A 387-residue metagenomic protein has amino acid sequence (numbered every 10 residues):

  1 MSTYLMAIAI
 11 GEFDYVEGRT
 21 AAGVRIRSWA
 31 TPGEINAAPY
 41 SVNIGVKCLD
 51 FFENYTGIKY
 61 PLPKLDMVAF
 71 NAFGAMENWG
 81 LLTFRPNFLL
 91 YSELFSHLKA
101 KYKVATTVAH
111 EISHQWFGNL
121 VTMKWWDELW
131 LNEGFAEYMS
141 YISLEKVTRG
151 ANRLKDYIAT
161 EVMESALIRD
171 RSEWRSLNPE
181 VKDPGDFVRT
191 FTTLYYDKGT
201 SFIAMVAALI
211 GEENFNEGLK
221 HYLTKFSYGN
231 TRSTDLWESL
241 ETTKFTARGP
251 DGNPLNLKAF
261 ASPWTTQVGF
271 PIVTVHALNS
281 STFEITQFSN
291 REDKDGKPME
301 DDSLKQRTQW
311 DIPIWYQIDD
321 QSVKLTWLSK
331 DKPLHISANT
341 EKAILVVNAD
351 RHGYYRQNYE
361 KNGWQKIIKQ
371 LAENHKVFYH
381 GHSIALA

Functional and structural regions predicted by a protein language model:
M1, H110, G211, I314-W315 (+1 more regions): Residue-level detector of functionally special positions within alpha-helical transmembrane segments of multi-pass
M1-N43, F191, V347-D350, R356-Q365 (+2 more regions): Non-catalytic architectural context of zinc metalloproteases
A22, P61, R171, Q306-W310 (+1 more regions): A short, structural micro-pattern
V24-D301: Hydrophobic alpha-helical and helix-loop surface patches within well-folded domains that function as non-catalytic
S227, A372-V377: Solenoid-like repeat scaffolds
W264, V268-G353, Q357: Long, His/Glu/Asp-enriched segments that create or flank divalent metal/ion-associated functional microenvironments
Y379-I384: Generic helix N-cap/helix-start motif at coil->alpha-helix transitions
